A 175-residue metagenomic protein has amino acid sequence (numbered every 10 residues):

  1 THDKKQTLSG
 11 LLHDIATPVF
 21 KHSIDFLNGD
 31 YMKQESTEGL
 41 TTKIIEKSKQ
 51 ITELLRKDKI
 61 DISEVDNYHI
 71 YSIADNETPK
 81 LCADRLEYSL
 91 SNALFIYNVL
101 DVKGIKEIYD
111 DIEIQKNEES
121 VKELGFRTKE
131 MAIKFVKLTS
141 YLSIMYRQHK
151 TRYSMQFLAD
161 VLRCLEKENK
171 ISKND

Functional and structural regions predicted by a protein language model:
T1-K5, I15-D175: Histidine-centered, transition-metal-coordinating active-site segments
L11: A glycine-rich, hydrophobic loop/mini-helix early in the fold
